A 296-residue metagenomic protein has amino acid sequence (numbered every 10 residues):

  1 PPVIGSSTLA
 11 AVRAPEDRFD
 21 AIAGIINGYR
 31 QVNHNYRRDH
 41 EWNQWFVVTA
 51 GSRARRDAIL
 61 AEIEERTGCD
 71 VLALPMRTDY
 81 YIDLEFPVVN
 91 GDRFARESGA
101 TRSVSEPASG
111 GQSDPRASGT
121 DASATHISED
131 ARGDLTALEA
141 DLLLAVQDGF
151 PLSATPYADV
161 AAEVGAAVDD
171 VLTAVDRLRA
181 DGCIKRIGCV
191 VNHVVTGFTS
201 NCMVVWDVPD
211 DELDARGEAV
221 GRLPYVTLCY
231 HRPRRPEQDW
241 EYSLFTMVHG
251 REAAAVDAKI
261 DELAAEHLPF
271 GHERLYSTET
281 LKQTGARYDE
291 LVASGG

Functional and structural regions predicted by a protein language model:
P1-G296: A compositional/biophysical signature of low hydrophobicity enriched in polar/charged and small residues
